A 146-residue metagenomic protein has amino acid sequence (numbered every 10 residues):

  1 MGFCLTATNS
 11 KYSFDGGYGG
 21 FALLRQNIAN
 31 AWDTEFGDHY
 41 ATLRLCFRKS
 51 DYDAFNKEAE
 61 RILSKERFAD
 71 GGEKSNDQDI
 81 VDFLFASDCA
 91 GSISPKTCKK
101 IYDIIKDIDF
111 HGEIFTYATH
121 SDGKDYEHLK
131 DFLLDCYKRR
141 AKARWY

Functional and structural regions predicted by a protein language model:
M1-Y146: Acidic (Asp/Glu-rich) sequence patches and key acidic residues that form negatively charged surfaces used
